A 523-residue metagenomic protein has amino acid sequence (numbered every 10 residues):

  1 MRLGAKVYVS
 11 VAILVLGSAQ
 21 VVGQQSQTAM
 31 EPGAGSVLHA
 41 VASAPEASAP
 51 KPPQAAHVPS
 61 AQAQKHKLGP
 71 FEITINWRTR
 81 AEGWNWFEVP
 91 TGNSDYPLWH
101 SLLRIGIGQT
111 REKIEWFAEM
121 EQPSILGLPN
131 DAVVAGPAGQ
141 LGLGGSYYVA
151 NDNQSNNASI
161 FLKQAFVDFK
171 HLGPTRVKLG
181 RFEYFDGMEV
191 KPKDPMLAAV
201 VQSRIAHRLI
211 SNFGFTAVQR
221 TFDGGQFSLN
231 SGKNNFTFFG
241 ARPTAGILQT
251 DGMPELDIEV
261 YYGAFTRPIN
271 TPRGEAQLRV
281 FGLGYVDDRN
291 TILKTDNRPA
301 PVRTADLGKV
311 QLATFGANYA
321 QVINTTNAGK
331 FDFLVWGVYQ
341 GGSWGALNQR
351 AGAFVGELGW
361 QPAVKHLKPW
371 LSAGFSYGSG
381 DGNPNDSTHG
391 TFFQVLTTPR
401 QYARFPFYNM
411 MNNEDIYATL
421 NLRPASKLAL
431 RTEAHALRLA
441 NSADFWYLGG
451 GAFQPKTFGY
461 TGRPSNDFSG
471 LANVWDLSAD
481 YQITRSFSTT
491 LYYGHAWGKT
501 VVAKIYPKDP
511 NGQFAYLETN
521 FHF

Functional and structural regions predicted by a protein language model:
R2-L141, Q154, L367, L371 (+2 more regions): N-terminal periplasmic/intermembrane-space "pro-region" immediately following the signal or transit peptide
Q54-L68, I105-K113, Q164, D168-G173 (+11 more regions): Outer-membrane beta-barrel proteins
G69, D95-S101, A158-K163, Q219-D223 (+7 more regions): Residues that define the transmembrane beta-barrel architecture of outer-membrane proteins
F71-T79, W116-A118, T175-V177, N234-F238 (+9 more regions): Transmembrane beta-strands of outer-membrane beta-barrel proteins
T79-N85, R111-K113, M120-L126, R181-F185 (+8 more regions): Transmembrane beta-strands of outer-membrane beta-barrel pores
E88-N93, V149-N153, I210-F213, T244-M253 (+5 more regions): Extracellular loop and loop/strand-boundary signature of outer-membrane beta-barrel proteins
L98-I247, Y262-N270, Q277, Q349-V395 (+1 more regions): Outer membrane beta-barrel
D131-A150, L293-T295, R303-A305, W336-Q340 (+1 more regions): Extracellular/periplasmic loop regions
